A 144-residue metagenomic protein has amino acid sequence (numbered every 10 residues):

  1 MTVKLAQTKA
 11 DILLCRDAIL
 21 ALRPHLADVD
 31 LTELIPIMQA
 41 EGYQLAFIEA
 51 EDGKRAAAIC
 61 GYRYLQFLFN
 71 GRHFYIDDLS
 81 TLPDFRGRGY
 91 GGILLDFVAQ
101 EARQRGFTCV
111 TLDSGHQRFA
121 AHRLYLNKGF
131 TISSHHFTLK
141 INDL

Functional and structural regions predicted by a protein language model:
M1-G71, D96, K140-N142: Acetyl-CoA-dependent GNAT
R23, L82, G115: Residue-level recognition of the GNAT/N-acetyltransferase active site
Q44, T108, T131: Short acidic/polar active-site loop segments enriched in Thr and Asp
Q66, L79-R86: A short, internal acetyl-CoA/4′-phosphopantetheine-binding micro-motif in the GNAT/acyltransferase core
F85, G89-F97: Conserved acetyl-CoA pyrophosphate-binding loop and the N-cap/start of the following alpha-helix in GNAT-like
G92, H116-S134, L139: Conserved active-site alpha-helix within GNAT-family acetyltransferase domains
A102-S114: Conserved GNAT acetyl-CoA-binding A-motif
